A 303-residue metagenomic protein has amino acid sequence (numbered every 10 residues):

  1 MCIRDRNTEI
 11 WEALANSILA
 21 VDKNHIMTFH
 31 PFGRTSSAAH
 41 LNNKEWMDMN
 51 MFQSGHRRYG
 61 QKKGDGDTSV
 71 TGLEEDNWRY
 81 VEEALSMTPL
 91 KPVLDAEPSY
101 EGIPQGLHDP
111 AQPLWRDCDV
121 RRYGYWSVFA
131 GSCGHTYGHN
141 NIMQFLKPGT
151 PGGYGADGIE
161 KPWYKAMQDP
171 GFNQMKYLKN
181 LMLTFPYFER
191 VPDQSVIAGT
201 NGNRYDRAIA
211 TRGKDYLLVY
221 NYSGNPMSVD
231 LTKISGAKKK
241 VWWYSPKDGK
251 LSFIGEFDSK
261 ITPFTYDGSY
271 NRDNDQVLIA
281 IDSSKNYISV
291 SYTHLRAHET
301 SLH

Functional and structural regions predicted by a protein language model:
M1-I3, T293-T300: Conserved small/polar residues in nucleotide/adenosyl-binding loops
R4-L90: Active-site neighborhood of glycoside hydrolase catalytic domains
N7, G66-L73, Q112, R116 (+2 more regions): Residue-level preference for long, well-ordered alpha-helices that form the structural scaffold of enzyme catalytic
H30, Q53, A96, Y137-G138: Generic beta-sheet signal
R34, R57, Y100-E101, I142 (+1 more regions): Residue-level marker for beta-strand->alpha-helix junctions and adjacent short loops that shape enzyme
Q61-D67, V81-R116: Active-site clefts of carbohydrate-active enzymes
P89-V93, E101-I103, V120-G255, G268-S289: Aromatic- and carboxylate-lined catalytic core of secreted/periplasmic carbohydrate-active enzymes
